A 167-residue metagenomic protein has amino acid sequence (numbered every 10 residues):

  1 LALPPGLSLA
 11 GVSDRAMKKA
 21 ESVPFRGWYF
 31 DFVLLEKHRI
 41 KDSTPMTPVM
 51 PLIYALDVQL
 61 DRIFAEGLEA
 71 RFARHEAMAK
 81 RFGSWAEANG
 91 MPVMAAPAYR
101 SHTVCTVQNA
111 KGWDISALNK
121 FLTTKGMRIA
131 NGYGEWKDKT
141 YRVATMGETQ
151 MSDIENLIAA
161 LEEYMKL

Functional and structural regions predicted by a protein language model:
L1-P4, P97-A98, G134-W136: Solvent-exposed alpha-helices and their adjacent loops that cap or buttress functional pockets in soluble metabolic
L1-S84: Active-site C-terminal subdomain of aminotransferase-like
V12, V107-K111, T145-G147: Short beta-strand-to-loop capping motifs
E76, P92-L122: Conserved PLP-binding catalytic core of the aspartate aminotransferase-like
G90-M94, R128-G132: A short linear hydrophobic-aromatic micro-motif
A117-K125, L157-E162: Short amphipathic alpha-helices in soluble, non-transmembrane regions that often serve as interface/regulatory elements
E135, K139-L167: PLP-dependent enzyme catalytic core of the Aspartate aminotransferase-like
